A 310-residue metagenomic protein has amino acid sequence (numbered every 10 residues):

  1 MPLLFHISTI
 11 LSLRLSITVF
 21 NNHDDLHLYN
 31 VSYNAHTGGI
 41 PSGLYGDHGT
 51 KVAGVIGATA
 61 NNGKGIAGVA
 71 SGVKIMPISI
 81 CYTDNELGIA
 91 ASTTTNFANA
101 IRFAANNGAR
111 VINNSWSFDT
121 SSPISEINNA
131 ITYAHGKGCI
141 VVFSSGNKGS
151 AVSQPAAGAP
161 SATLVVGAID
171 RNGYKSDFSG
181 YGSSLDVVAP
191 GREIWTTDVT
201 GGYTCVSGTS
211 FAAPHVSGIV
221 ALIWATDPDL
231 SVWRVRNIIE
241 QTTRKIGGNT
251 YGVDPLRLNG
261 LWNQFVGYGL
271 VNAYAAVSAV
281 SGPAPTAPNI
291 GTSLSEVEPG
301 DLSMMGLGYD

Functional and structural regions predicted by a protein language model:
M1-L11, I17-Y29, N34-T37, P255 (+5 more regions): Protease zymogen maturation seam
M1-S92, N96-I112, F118-D119, N172 (+2 more regions): Active-site core segment of subtilase-fold serine proteases
L4-T9, G68-S71, A104-N107, A134-K137 (+5 more regions): Extracellular/periplasmic catalytic domains that process cell-envelope and extracellular macromolecules
T9-L11, N22, V31, H48-K51 (+8 more regions): Residues that flank catalytic or metal-binding motifs in active/ligand-binding sites
D24, T50-G54, T95, N99-N106 (+9 more regions): Solvent-exposed, polar/charged alpha-helical surfaces in well-ordered, non-transmembrane soluble domains, broadly
S32, G39-Y45, G63-A67, N85-F97 (+2 more regions): Substrate-binding/specificity loop regions of serine endopeptidase catalytic domains, predominantly subtilases
A53-G57, M76-T83, R110-N114, I140 (+3 more regions): Hydrolase catalytic cores
G57-N61, S71, R102-R110, S117 (+6 more regions): Sec-exported extracytoplasmic/periplasmic mature domains
